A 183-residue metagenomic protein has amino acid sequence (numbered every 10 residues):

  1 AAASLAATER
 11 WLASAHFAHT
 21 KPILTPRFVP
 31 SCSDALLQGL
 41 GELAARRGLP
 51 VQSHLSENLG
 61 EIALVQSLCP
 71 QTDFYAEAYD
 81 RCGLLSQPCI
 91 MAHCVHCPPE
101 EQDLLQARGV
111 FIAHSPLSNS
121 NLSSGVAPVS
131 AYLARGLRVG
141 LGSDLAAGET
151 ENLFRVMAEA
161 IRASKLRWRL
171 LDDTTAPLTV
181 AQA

Functional and structural regions predicted by a protein language model:
A1-V95, E100: Metal-coordinating catalytic core of metallo-dependent amide/deamination hydrolases
L24, H54, M91, L105 (+4 more regions): Divalent metal-coordination and catalytic microenvironments
R27, C94, S115-L117, G142-D144: Short strand-loop junctions, especially beta-strand C-caps/beta-turns that link beta-sheets to coils or alpha-helices
G41-P50, L84-Q87, L104-A113, A134-V139 (+1 more regions): Glycine-enriched alpha-helix->loop->beta-strand junction motifs that scaffold or abut catalytic
E57, P116-S120, L145-A147: Short, acidic/turn-prone active-site loops that include or flank metal/cofactor- and phosphate-binding residues
L59-T72, E101-Q106, S123-Y132, E149-K165 (+1 more regions): Histidine/acidic-residue-rich catalytic or RNA/ligand-binding cores of hydrolases and nuclease-related proteins
R81-P88, S130-A183: His/Asp/Glu-enriched, well-ordered alpha-helical/loop segment that forms or immediately abuts the divalent-metal
C97-V110, S115-N121: Long hydrophobic segments that form regular secondary structure
